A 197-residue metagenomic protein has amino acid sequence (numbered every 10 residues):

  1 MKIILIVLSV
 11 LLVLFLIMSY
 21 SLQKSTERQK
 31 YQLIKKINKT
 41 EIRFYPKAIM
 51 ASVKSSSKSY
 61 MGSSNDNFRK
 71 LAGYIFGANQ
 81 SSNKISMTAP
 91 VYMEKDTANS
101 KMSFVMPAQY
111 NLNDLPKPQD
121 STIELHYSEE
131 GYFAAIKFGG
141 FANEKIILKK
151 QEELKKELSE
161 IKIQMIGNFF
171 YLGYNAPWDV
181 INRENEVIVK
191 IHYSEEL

Functional and structural regions predicted by a protein language model:
K2-L197: A solvent-exposed interaction/effector surface
